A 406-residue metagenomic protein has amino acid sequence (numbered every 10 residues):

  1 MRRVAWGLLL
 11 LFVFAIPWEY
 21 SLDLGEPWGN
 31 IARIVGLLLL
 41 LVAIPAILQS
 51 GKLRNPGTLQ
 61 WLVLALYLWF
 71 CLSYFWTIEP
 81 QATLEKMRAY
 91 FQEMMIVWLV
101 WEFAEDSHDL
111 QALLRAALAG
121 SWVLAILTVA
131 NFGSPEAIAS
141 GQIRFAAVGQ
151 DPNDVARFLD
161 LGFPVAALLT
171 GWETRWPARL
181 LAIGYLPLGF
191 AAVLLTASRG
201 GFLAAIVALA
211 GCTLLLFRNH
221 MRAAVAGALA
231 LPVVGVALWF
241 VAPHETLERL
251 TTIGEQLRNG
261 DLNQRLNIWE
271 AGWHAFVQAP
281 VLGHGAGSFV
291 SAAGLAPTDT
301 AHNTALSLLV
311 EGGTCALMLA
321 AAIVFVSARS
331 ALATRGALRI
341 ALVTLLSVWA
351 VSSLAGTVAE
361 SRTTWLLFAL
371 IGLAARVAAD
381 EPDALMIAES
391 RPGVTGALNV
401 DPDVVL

Functional and structural regions predicted by a protein language model:
M1, I47-N55, E102-L113, T170-A178 (+3 more regions): Membrane-interface junctions at the ends of membrane-embedded or membrane-associated helices
R3-L24, I34-K86, F91, I126 (+2 more regions): N-terminal hydrophobic segments of proteins, predominantly signal-anchor/transmembrane helices of inner/organellar
G7-A15, A331-G356, I371, A375-R376: Loop-to-helix entry and N-terminal half of a specific, functionally important transmembrane alpha helix in multi-pass
G25-V35, E85-A89, V148-G162, G200 (+2 more regions): Membrane-interface micro-motifs in multi-pass membrane enzymes
L37-V42, L342-A350, V358-L406: Transmembrane alpha-helices of multi-pass inner-membrane enzymes
L39-L40, Y67-Y74, Q92-M95, D109-G141 (+6 more regions): Alpha-helical transmembrane segments of multi-pass inner-membrane proteins
Q49, A130, A191, L195 (+4 more regions): A membrane-periplasm/extracellular boundary helix in multi-pass inner-membrane enzymes that assemble envelope glycans
A146, I253-G312: Long extracytoplasmic/lumenal interhelical loops at the membrane interface of multi-pass membrane proteins
